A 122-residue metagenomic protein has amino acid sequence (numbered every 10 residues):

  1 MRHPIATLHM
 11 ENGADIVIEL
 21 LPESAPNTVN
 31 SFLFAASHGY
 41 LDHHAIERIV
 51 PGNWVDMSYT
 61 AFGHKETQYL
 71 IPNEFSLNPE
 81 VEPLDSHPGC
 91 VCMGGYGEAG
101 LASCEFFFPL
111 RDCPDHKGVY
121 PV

Functional and structural regions predicted by a protein language model:
M1-V122: Cyclophilin-like peptidyl-prolyl cis-trans isomerases
